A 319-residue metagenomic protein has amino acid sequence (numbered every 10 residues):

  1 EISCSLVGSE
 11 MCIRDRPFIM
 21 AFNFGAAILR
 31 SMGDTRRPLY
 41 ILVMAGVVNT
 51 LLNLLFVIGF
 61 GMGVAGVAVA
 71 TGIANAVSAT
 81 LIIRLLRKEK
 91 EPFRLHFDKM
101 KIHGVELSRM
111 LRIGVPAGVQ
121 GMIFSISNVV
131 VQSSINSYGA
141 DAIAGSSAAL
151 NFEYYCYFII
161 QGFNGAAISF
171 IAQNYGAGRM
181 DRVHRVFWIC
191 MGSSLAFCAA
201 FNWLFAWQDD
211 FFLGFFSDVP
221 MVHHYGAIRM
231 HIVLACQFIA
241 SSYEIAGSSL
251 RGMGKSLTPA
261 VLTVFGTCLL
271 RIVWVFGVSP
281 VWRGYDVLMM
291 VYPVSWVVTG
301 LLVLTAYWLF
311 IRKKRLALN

Functional and structural regions predicted by a protein language model:
E1-G8, I13: Single conserved hydrophobic/aromatic residue that forms the stacking wall/gate of nucleotide- or nucleobase-binding
S5, V64-A65, V69, E106-I113 (+4 more regions): Interfacial/gating helices of multi-pass transporter permease domains
S9-E10, A200-H223, A227: Short membrane-interface helical motifs at transmembrane helix boundaries in multi-pass membrane transporters
I19-P38, G145-W203, W207-D209, A240-T263: Small-residue-rich hydrophobic transmembrane alpha-helices
P38, L42, R109-G121, S125 (+4 more regions): Residue-level signature of transmembrane alpha-helical cores of multipass secondary-active transporters and flippases
G46-A79, H224, T267-L301, R315: Membrane-interface helix-loop junctions in multi-pass transport and translocation proteins
L55-M62, M122-A149, Y155, Q173 (+2 more regions): Helix-terminus/linker motif at the lipid-water interface of multi-pass membrane proteins
T71, T80-F124, K313-N319: Interhelical loop/hinge segments that connect adjacent transmembrane helices in multipass membrane
